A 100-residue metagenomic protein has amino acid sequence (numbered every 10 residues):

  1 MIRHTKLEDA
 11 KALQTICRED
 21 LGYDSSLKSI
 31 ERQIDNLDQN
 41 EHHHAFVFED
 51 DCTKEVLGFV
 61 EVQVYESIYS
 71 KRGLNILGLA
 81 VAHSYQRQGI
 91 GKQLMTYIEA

Functional and structural regions predicted by a protein language model:
M1-R3, Q86: Short, cationic motifs built from Arg/Lys/His that form the positively charged side of catalytic pockets
H4-R72, L77, A82: Acetyl-CoA-dependent GNAT
E49, T96-A100: Intrinsically disordered, low-complexity, positively biased terminal segments
Y85, G89-Y97: Conserved acetyl-CoA pyrophosphate-binding loop and the N-cap/start of the following alpha-helix in GNAT-like
